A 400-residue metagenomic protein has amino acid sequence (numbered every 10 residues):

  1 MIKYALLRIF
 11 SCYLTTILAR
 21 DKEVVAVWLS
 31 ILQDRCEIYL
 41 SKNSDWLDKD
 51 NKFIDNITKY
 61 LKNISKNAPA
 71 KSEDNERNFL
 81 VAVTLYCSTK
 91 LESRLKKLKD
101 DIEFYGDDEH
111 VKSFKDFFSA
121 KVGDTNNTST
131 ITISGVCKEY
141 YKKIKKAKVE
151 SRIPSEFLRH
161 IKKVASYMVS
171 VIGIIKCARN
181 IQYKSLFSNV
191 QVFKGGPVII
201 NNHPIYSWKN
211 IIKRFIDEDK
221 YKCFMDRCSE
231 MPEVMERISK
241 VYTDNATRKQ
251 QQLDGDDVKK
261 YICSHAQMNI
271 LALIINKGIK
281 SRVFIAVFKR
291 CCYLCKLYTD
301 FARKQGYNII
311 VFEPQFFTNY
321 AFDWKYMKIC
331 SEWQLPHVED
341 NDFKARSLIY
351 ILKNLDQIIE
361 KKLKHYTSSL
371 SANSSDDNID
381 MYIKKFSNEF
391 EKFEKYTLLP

Functional and structural regions predicted by a protein language model:
M1-P400: Catalytic cores of nucleic-acid editing and processing enzymes, centered on the cytidine/adenosine deaminase
